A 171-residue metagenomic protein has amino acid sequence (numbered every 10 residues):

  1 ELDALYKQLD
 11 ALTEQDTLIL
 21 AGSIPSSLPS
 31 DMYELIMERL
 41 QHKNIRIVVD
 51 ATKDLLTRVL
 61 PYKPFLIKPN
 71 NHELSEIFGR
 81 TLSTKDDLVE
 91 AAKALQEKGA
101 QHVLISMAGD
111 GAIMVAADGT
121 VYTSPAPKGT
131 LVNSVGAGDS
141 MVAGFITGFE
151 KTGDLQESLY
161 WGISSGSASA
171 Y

Functional and structural regions predicted by a protein language model:
E1-L12: Glycine/small-residue-rich loop that forms an oxyanion/phosphate-binding "nest" at active or ligand-binding sites
A4-L5, D16-D87: Conserved beta-alpha-beta core of the PfkB/ribokinase-like small-molecule kinase fold
A11-E14, P61, E97, T152: Alpha-helix termination/capping residues and helix-transition junctions
E14-T17, G144-I146: A short small-residue
E38-H42, T57, K85-Y171: Conserved phosphate-binding/catalytic region of the ribokinase-like
